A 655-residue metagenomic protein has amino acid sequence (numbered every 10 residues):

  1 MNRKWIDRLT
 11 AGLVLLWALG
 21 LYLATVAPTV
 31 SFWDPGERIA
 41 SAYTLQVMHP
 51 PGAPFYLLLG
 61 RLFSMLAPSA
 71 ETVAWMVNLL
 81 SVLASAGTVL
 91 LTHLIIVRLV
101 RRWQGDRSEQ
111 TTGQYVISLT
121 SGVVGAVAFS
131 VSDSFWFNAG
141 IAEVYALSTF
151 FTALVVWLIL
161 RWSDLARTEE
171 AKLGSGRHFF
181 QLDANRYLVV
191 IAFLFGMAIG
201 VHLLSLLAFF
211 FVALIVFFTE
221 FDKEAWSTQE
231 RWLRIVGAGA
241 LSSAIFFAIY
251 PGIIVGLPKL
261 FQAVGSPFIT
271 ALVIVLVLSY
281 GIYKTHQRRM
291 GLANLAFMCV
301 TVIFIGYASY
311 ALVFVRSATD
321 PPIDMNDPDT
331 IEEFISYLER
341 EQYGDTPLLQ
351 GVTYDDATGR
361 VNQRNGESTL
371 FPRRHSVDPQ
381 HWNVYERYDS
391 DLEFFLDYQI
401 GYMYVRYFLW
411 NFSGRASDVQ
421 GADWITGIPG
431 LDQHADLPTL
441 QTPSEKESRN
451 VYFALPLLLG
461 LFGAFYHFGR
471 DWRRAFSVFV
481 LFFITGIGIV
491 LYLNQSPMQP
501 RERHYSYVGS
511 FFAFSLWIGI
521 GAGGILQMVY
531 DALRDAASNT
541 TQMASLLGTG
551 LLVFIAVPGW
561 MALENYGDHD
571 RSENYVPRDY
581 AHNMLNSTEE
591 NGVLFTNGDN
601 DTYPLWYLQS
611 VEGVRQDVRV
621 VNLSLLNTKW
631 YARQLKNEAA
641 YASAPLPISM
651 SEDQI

Functional and structural regions predicted by a protein language model:
M1-L13, Q114-V116, D183, Q229-L233: N-terminal membrane topogenic signal
D7-L21, V123-V127, V190, V236-A244: Alpha-helical transmembrane segments
A18-T29, R415: Alpha-helical transmembrane segments of multi-pass membrane proteins
V26-R38, M48-G60, D324-N326, I400-G401 (+1 more regions): Extracytoplasmic catalytic/substrate-binding loops of multi-pass membrane glycan-assembly enzymes
A42-T72, V82-L83, L90, Q433: Short hydrophobic/aromatic helix or loop-helix immediately within or flanking a transmembrane segment in polytopic
V73-H93, R102-G105, Q110, Q114-S121 (+3 more regions): Transmembrane alpha-helical segments of multi-pass membrane glycosylation machinery that act on lipid-linked glycans
V77, V97-W103, F135, I141-T149 (+5 more regions): ER/secretory pathway lumenal C-terminal domains and tails of membrane proteins involved in glycoprotein biogenesis
